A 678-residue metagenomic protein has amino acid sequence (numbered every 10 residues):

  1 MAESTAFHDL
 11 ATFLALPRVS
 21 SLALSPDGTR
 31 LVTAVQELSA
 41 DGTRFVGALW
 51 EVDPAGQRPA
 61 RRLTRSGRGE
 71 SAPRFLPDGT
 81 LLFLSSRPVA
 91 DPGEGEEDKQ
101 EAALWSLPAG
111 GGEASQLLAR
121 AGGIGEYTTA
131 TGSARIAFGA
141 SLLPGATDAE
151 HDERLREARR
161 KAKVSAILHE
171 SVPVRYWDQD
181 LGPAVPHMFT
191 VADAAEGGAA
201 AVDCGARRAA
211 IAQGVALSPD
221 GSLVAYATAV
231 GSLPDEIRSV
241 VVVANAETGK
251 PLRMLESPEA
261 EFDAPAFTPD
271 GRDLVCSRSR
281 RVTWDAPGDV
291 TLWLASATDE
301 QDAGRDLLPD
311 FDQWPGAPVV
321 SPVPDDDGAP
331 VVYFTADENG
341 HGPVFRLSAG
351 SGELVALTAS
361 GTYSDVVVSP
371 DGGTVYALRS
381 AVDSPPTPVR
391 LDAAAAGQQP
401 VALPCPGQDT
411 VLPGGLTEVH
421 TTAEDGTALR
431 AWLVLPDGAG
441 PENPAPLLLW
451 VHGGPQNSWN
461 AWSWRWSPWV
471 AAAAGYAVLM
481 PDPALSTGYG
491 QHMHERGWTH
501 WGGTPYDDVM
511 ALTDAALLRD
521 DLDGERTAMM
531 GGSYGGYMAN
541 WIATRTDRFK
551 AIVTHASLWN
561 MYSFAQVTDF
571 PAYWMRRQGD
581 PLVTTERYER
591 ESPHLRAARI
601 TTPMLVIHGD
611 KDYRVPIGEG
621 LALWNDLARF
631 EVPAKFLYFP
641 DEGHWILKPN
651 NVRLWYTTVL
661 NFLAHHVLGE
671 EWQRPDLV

Functional and structural regions predicted by a protein language model:
M1-R18, V52-S71, G95-Q100, W105-G123 (+6 more regions): Multi-bladed beta-propeller domains
A11-G47, P183-P186, V215: Beta-strand-rich domains and repeat architectures in extracellular enzymes and scaffolds, especially beta-propellers
A23-R30, A72-T80, Y127-R135, V215-L223 (+4 more regions): Blade-terminus and WD-like Trp-Asp/Gly-His loop motifs, strongest in beta-propeller folds
L31-V35, L81-S85, A137-G139, L223-A227 (+3 more regions): Residue position within the beta-strands of beta-propeller blades
D41-V46, A90-E101, Q179-A184, L233-S239 (+3 more regions): Short, solvent-exposed loop/turn segments at conserved positions within beta-propeller repeat blades
V46-A48, G95-E101, S141-V191, R238-S239 (+3 more regions): Predominantly five- to eight-bladed beta-propeller fold
P404-R519, D523-E525, G532, F564-P571: Cap/lid segment of the alpha/beta-hydrolase catalytic domain
P481-V678: Active-site-proximal cap/loop segments of hydrolase catalytic domains
